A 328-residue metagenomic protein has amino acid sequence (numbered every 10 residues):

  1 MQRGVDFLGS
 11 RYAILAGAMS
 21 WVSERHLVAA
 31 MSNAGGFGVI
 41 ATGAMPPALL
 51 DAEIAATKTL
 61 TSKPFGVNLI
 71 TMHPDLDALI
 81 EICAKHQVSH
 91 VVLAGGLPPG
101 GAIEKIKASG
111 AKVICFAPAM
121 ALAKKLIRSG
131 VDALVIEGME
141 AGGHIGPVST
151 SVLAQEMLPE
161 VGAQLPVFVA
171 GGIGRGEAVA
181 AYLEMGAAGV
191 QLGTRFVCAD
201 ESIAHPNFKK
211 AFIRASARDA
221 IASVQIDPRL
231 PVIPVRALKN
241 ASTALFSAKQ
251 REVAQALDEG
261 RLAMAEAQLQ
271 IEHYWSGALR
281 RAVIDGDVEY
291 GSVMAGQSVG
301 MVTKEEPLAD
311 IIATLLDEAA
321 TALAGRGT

Functional and structural regions predicted by a protein language model:
M1-P166: Active-site entrance/lid segments in N-terminal catalytic domains of soluble metabolic enzymes
V22, I173-G174: Residue-level detector of alpha-helix initiation sites
M139-E140, G171-I173: Acidic, glycine-rich active-site loops and adjacent beta-strand->loop/helix elements that engage anionic groups
P147-F168, G174-T328: Conserved active-site-proximal phosphate/metal-binding subdomains
